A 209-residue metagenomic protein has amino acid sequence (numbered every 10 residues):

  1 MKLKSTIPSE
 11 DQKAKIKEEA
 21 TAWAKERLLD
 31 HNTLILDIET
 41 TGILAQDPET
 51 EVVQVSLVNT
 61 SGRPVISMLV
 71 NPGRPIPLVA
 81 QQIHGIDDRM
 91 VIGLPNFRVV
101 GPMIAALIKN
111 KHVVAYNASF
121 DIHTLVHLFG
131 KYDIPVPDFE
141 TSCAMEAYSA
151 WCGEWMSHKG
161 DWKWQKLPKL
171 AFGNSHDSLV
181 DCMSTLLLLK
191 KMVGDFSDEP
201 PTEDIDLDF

Functional and structural regions predicted by a protein language model:
M1-R27: Short glycine- and acidic-rich boundary segments immediately preceding or forming the N-terminal edge of structured
K2, S9, H31-N32, A45-Q54 (+2 more regions): Metal-dependent phosphoesterase core characteristic of DEDDh/y 3'-5' exonuclease domains
A22-K25, P102-I104, G130-Y132: Short, flexible, glycine/charge-rich loop motifs used to bind or transfer phosphoryl groups or to couple energy/partner
L34-L36: Residue-level marker for buried hydrophobic side chains located in beta-strands that build the well-ordered beta-sheet
I38-Q46: Short acidic, Gly/Ser-rich segments with clustered Asp/Glu that frequently serve as metal-coordination loops in enzyme
Q82-M103: Metal-dependent phosphoesterase signature
